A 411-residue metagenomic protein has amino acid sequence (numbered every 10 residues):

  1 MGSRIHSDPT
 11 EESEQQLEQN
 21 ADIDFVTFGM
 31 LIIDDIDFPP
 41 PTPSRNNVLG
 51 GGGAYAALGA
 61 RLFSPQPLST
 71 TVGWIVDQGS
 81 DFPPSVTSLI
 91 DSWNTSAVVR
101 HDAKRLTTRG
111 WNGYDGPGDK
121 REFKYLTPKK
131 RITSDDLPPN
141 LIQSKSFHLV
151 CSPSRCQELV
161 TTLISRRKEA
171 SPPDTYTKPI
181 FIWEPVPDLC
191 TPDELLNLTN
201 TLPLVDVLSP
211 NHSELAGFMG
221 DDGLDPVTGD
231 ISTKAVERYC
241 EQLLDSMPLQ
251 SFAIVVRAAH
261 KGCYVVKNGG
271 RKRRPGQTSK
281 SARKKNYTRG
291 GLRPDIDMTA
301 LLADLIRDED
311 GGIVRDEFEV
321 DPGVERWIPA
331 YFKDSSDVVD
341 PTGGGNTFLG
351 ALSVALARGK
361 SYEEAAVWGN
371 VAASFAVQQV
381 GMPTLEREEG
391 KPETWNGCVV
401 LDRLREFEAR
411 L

Functional and structural regions predicted by a protein language model:
G2-S44: Positively charged, low-complexity intrinsically disordered leader regions
D22, I33-N46, L62-P153, T162-S165 (+2 more regions): Conserved N-terminal subdomain of the carbohydrate kinase-like
T27, G73-V76, W183, V256: Structural beta-sheet core signal
P41-V48, D222-T228: Short glycine-enriched, charge-decorated loop/helix-capping segments at active-site entrances that position
N46-N47, R61, Q66-P67, N286 (+2 more regions): Conserved post-catalytic alpha-helical subdomain immediately downstream of the catalytic base and nucleotide-binding
G53-S69, D245: A short, N-terminal amphipathic alpha-helix
L58, R109-Y114, G262-V265: Short beta-strand scaffold segments in enzyme catalytic cores
T175-I180, P185-E325: Conserved phosphate/ATP/ADP-binding segment of small-molecule kinases
